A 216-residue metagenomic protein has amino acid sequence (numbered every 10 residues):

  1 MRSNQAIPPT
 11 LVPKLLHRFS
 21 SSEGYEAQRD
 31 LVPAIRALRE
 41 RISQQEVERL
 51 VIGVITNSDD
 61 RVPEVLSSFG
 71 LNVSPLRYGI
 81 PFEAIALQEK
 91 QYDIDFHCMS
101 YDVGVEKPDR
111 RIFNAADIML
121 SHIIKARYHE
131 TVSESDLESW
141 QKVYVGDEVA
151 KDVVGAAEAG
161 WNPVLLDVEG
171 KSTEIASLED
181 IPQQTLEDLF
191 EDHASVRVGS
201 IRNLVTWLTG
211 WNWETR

Functional and structural regions predicted by a protein language model:
M1-L16: A metal-dependent, Asp-based hydrolase signature
P13-Y25: Surface-exposed cleft-lining segments at the edges of enzyme active sites
E23-A27, G104-K107: Acidic-and-aromatic substrate-binding clefts and catalytic sites of carbohydrate-active enzymes
E23-E26, P33-Q44, R49: Fungal eukaryote-biased detector of long internal structured cores
V32, R36, R41, G53-R216: Asp-based, Mg2+/Mn2+-dependent phosphohydrolase catalytic module
